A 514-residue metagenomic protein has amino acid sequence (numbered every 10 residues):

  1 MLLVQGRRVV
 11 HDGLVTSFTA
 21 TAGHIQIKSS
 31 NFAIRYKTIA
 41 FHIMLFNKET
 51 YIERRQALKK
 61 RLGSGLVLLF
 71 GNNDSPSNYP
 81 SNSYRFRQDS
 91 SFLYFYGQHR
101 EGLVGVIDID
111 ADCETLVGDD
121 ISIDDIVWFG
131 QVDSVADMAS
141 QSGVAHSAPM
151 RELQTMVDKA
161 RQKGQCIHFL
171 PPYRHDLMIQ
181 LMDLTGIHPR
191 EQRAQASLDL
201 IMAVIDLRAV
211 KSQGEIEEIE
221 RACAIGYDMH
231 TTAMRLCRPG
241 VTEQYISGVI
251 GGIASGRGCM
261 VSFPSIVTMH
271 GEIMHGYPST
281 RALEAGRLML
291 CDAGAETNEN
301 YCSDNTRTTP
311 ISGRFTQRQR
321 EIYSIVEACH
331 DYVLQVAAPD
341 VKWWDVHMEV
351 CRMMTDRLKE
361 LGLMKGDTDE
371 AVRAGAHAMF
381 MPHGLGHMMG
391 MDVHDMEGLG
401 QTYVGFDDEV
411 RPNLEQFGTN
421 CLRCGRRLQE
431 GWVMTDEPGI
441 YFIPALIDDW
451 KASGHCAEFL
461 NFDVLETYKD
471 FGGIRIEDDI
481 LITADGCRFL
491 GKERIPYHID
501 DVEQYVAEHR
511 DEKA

Functional and structural regions predicted by a protein language model:
V4-Q5, F32: Intrinsically disordered, low-complexity regions enriched in serine, threonine, proline and polar/charged residues
G6-R7, I121: Intrinsically disordered, low-complexity regions enriched in Ser/Pro/Gly/Gln/His and often acidic
H11, Q26, N31-A40: Short, positively charged and aromatic/hydrophobic N-terminal segments
Y36, F41-A514: Active-site neighborhoods and metal-handling regions in enzymes and metal-associated proteins
